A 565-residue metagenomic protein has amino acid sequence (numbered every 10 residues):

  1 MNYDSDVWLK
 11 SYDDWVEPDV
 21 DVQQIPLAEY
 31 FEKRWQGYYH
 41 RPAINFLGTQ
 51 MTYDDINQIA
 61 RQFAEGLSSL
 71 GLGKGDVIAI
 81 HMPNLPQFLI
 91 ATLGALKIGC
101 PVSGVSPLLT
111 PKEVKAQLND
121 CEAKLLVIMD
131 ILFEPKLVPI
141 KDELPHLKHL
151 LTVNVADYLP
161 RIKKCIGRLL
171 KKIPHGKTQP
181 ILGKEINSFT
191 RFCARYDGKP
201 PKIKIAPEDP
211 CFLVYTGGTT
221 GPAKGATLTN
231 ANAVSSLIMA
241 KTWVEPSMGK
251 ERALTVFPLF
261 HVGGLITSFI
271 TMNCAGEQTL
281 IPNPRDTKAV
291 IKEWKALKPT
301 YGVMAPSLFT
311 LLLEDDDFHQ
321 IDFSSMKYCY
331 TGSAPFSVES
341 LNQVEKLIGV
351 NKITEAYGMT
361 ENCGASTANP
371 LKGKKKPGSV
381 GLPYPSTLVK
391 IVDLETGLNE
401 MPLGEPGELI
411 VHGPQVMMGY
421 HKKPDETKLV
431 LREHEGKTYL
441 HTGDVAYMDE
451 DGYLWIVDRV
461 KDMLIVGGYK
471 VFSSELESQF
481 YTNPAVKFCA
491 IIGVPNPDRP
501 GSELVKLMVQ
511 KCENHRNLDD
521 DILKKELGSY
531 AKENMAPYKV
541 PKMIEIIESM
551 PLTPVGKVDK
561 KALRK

Functional and structural regions predicted by a protein language model:
D6-L9, E29-T52: AMP-dependent adenylate-forming
Q23, H40-L85, L89-L93, T110-K115 (+1 more regions): Conserved AMP-binding/adenylate-forming core of the ANL superfamily
L70, K97-R191, E513: Structural core segment of the AMP-binding/adenylate-forming
L70-L72, Y196-E208, L213-T255, I266 (+1 more regions): Conserved adenylate-forming
A116, L126-I131, G413, M418-G419 (+4 more regions): AMP-binding/adenylate-forming catalytic core of the ANL superfamily
C165, P299-M304, D315-K375, L388 (+1 more regions): Gly/Ser/Thr-rich phosphate-binding loop
V234-R252, F260-Y301, D315: Conserved AMP-binding/adenylation subdomain of ANL enzymes
L382-S386, G397-L431, Y469-V471: Conserved ATP/PPi-binding loop(s) of AMP-dependent carboxylate-activating enzymes
